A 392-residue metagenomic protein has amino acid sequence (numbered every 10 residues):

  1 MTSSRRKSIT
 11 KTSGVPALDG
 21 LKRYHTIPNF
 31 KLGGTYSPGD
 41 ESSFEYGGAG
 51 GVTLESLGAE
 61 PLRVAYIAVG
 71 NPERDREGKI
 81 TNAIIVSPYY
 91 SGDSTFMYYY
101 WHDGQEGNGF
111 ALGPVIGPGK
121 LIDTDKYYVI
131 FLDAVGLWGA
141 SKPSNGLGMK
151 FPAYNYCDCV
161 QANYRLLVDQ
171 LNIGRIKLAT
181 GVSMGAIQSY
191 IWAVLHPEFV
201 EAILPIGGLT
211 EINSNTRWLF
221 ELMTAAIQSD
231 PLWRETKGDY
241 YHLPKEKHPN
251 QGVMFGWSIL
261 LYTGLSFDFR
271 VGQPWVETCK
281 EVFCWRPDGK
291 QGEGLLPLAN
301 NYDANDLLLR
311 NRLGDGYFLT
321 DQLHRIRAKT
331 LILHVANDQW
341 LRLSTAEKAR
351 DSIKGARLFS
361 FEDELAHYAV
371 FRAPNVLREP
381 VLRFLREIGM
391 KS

Functional and structural regions predicted by a protein language model:
T2-A83: Catalytic-loop region of hydrolases
I67-P143: N-terminal cap/lid subdomain of alpha/beta-hydrolase-fold enzymes
C157-K177, I191, L195: Conserved acidic catalytic loop of the alpha/beta-hydrolase fold
A186-P197, I203: Short glycine-enriched nucleophile-adjacent loop and the immediately C-terminal alpha-helix near the catalytic center
F199-P297: Alpha/beta-hydrolase-fold enzymes
I326, I332-H334: Short beta-strand/loop motif that positions the catalytic acidic residue of the alpha/beta-hydrolase fold
Q339-T345: Conserved alpha/beta-hydrolase "acid-adjacent" motif
E364-N375: Catalytic histidine-centered segment of alpha/beta-hydrolase-like enzymes
